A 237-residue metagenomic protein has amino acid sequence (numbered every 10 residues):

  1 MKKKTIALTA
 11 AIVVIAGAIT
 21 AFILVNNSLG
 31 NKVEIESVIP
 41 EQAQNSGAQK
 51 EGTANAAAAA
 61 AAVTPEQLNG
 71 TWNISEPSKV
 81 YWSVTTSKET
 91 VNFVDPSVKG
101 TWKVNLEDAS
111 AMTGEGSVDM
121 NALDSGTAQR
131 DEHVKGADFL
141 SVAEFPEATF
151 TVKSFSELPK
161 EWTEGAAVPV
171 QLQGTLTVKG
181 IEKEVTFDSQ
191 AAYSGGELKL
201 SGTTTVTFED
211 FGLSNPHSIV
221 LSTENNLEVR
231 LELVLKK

Functional and structural regions predicted by a protein language model:
K2-K237: Low-complexity, acidic/polar, glycine-enriched regions of mature
